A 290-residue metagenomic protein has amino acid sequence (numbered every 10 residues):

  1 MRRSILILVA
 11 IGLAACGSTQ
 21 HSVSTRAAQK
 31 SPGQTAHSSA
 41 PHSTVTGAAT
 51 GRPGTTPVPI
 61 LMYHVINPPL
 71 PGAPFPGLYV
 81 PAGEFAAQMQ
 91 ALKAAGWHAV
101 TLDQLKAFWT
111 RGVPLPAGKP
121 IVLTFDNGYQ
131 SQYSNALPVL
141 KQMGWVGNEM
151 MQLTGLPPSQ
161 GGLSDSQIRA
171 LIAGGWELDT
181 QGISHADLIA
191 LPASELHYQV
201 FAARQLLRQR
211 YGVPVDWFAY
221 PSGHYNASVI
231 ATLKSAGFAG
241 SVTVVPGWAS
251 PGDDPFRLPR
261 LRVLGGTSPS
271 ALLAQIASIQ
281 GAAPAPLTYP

Functional and structural regions predicted by a protein language model:
M1-S4: Positively charged n-region of N-terminal signal peptides that target proteins for export
G12-A15: C-terminal motif of bacterial Sec signal peptides marking the signal peptidase cleavage site
G17-Q20: Bacterial signal peptide processing site
Q29-T124, Y129-Y133, R169, A190-P290: C-terminal active-site subregion of NodB/CE4 polysaccharide deacetylases
H64, Q181, H185: Histidine-centered divalent metal-coordination motifs
Y79-F85, N148-L156: N-terminal pro-sequences and low-complexity stem/linker regions of secreted or lumenal proteins
L137-W145, G162-T180, K234, G252-D253: Acidic (Asp/Glu)-rich catalytic clusters
M150, Q181, S241-T243: Short beta-strand and adjacent tight-turn residues that come in two discontinuous sequence segments and form the edges
